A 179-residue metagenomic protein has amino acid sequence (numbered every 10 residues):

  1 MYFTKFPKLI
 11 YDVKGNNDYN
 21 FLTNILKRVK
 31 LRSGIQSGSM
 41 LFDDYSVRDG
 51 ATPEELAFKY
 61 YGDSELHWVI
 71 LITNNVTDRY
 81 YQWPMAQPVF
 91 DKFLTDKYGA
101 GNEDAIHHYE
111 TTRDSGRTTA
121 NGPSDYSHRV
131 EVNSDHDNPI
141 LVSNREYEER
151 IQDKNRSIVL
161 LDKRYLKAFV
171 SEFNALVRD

Functional and structural regions predicted by a protein language model:
M1-D179: Cell-surface/extracellular proteins and modules involved in cell-wall/glycan interaction or trafficking/anchoring
